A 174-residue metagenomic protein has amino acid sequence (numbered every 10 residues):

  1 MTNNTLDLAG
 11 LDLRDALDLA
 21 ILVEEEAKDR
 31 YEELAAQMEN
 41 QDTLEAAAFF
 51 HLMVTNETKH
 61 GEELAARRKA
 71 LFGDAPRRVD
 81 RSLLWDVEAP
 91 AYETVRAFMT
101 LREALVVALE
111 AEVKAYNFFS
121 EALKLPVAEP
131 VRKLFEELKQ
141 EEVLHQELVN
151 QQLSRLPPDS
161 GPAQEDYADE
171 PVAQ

Functional and structural regions predicted by a protein language model:
M1-Q174: Iron-associated oxidoreductase/ferritin-like identity signal
